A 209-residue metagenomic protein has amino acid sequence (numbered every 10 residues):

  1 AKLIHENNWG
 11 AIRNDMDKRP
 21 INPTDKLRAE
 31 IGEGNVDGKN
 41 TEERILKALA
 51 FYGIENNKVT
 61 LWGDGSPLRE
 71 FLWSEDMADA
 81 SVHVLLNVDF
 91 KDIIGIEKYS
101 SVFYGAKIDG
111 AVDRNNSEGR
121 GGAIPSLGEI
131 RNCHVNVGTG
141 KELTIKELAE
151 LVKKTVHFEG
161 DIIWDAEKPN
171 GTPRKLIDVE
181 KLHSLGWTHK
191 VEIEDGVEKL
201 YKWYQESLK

Functional and structural regions predicted by a protein language model:
K2-K209: C-terminal substrate-binding subdomain of Rossmann-fold SDR/epimerase-dehydratase oxidoreductases
